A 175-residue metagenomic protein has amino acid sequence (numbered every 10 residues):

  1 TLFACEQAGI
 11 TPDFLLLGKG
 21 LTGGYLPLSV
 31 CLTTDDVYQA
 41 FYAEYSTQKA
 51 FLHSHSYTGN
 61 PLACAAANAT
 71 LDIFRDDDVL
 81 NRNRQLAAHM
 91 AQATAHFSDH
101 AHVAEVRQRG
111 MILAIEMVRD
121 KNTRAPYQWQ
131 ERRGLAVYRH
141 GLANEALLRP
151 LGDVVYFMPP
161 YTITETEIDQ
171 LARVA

Functional and structural regions predicted by a protein language model:
T1-A175: Conserved N-terminal phosphate-binding loop of PLP-dependent enzymes in the Aspartate aminotransferase
